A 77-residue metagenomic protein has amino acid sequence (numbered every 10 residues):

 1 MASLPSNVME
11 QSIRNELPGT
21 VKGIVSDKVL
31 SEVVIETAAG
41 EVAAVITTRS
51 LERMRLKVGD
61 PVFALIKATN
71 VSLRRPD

Functional and structural regions predicted by a protein language model:
M1-E32, E41, T48-D77: Glycine/charge-rich catalytic "coupling/switch" loops of P-loop NTPases
E36-A38: Short strand-coil-strand connectors
